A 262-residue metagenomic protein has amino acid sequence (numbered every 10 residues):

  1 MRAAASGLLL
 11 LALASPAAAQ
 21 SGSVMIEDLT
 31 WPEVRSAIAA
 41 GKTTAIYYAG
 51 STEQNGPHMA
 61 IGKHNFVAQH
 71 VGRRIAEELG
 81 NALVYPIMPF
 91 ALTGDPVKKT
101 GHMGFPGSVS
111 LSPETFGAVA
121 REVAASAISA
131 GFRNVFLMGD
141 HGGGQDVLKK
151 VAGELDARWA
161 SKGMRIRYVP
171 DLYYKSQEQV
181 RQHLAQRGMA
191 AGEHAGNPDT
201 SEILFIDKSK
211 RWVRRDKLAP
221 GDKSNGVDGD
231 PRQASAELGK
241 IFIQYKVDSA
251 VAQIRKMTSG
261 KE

Functional and structural regions predicted by a protein language model:
M1-S6: Bacterial N-terminal signal peptides that target proteins for export
A14-P16: N-terminal signal peptide c-region/cleavage motif recognized by signal peptidases
A19-F136, D140-E262: Extended, histidine- and acidic-residue-enriched regions that form the cofactor-binding/catalytic faces
